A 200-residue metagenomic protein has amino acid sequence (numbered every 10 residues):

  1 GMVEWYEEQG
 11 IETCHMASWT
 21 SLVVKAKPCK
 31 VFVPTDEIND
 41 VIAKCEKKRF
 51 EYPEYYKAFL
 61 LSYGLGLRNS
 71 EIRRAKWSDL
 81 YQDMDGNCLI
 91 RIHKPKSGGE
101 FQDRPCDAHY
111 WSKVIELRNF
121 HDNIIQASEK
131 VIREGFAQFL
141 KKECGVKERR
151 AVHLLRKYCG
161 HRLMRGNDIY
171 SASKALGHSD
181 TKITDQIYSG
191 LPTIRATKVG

Functional and structural regions predicted by a protein language model:
G1-Y6: Non-catalytic DNA-binding core/recognition domains of DNA-processing enzymes
E8, E12-C14, S18-N69, R73: Basic, Lys/Arg- and aromatic-enriched nucleic-acid-binding interface segment
S21, E37, L65, R74-K113: Conserved tyrosine-mediated DNA breakage-rejoining catalytic core shared by Y-recombinases
E54, E129-I132, K147-G166, I183: Short basic/aromatic active-site micro-motif
L61-S62, A75, R162-L163, A175 (+1 more regions): Short alpha-helical segment immediately N-terminal to, or the first helix within, an HTH/HTH-like DNA-binding domain
L80-M84, N167-I187: Short, polar N-cap/turn motifs at the start of nucleic acid-interacting alpha helices
P105-K147: Active-site/catalytic core of tyrosine-dependent DNA strand-transfer enzymes
K174, Q186-G200: DNA/chromatin major-groove-contacting recognition/catalytic segments
